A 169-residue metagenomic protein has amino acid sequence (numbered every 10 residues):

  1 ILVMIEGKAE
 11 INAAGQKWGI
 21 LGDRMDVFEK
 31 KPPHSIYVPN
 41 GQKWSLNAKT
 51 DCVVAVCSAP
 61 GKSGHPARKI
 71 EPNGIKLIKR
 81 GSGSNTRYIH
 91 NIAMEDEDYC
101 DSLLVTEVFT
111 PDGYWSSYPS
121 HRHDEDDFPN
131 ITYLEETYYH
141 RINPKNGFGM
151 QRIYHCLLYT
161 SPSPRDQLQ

Functional and structural regions predicted by a protein language model:
I1, V108-F128: Conserved short histidine dyad/triad with adjacent acidic residue
L2-E10, V108-T110, N130-H155: Short, conserved beta-strand element in jelly-roll/cupin
L2-Q42: Long, hydrophobic/aromatic-enriched structural stretches that serve as scaffold segments
V27-G64: Ligand-binding loop in jelly-roll beta-barrel domains
H34, L104-T106, E136: A generic structural signal for short beta-strands and their flanking turns/coil linkers
A55-D112: Surface-exposed beta-loop interaction hotspot
Y159-D166: Conserved small/polar residues in nucleotide/adenosyl-binding loops
Q169: Nucleotide/phosphate-binding catalytic cleft detector across ATP-hydrolyzing and phosphate-transferring enzymes
